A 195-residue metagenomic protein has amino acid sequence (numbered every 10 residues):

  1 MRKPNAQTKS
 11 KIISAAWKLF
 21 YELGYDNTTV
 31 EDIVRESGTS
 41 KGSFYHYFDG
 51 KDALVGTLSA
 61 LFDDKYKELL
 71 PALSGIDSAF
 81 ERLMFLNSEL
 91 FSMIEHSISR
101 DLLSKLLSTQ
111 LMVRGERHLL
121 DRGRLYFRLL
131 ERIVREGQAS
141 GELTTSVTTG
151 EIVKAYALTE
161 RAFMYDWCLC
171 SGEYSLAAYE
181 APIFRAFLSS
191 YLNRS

Functional and structural regions predicted by a protein language model:
M1-L23, N27-T39, A53: Basic, helix-initiating cap at the start of DNA-binding domains
E22-D26, I76, S140: Short coil/turn segments at alpha/beta junctions that flank glycine-rich nucleotide-binding fingerprints
G38-F48: Short hydrophobic/aromatic patch on the recognition helix
F48, V55-F62: Alpha-helical DNA-contacting segments of helix-turn-helix folds
T57, P71-S97, T149-Y156: Hydrophobic alpha-helical connector segments
F91-E131, E142, E151: Short secondary-structure transition hinges
L102-K105, E116, L120, Q138-R185: Hydrophobic/aromatic-rich alpha-helical bundle segments in the mid-to-C-terminal region
S190-S195: C-terminal effector-binding regulatory domain of bacterial HTH transcription factors
